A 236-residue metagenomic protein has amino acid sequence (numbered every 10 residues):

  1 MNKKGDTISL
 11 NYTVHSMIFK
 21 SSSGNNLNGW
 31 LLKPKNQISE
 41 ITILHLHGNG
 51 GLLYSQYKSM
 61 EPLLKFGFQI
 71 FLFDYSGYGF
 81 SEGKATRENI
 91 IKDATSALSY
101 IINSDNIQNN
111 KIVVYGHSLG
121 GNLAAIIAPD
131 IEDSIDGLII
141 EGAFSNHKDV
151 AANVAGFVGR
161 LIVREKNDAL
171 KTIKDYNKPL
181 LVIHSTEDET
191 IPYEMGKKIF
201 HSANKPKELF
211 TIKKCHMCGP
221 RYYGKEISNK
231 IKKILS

Functional and structural regions predicted by a protein language model:
M1-K20: An N-terminal hydrophobic leader/cap segment in hydrolases
S21-Y100, N110: Membrane-embedded segments
S59, A169, K178, P192-H201: Short alpha-helix in the alpha/beta-hydrolase fold that links the catalytic acid
I107-S118: Alpha/beta-hydrolase fold nucleophile elbow
N122-K178, G219-R221: Hydrolase active-site cap/lid region
Y176-N177, V182-D188: Short beta-strand/loop motif that positions the catalytic acidic residue of the alpha/beta-hydrolase fold
T186-I191, M217-C218: Acidic catalytic loop of the alpha/beta-hydrolase fold
C215-E226: Catalytic histidine-centered segment of alpha/beta-hydrolase-like enzymes
